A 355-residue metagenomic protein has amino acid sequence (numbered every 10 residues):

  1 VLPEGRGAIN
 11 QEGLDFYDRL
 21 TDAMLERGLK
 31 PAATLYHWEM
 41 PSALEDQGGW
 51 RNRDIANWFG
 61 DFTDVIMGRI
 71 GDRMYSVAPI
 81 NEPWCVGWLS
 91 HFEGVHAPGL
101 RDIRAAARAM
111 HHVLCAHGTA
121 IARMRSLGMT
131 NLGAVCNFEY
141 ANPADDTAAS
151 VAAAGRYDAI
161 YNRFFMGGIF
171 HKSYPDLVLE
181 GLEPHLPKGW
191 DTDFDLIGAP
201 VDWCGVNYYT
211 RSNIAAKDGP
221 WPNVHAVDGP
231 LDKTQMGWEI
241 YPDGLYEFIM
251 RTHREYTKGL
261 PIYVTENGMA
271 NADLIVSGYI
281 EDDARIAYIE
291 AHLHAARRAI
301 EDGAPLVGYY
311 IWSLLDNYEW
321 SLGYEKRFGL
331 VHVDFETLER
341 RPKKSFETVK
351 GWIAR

Functional and structural regions predicted by a protein language model:
V1-Y17: Active-site-adjacent substrate/metal-binding segments within catalytic domains of carbohydrate-active enzymes
E4, D18-R355: Active-site region of glycoside hydrolase catalytic domains
